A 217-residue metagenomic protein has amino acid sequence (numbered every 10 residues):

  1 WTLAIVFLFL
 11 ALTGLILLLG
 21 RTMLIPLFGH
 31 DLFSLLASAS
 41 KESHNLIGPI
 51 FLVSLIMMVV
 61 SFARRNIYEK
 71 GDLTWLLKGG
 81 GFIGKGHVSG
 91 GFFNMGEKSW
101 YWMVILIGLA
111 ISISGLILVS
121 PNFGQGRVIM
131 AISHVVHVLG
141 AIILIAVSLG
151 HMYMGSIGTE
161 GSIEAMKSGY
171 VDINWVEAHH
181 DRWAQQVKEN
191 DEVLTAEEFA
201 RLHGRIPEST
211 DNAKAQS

Functional and structural regions predicted by a protein language model:
W1-S217: Membrane-embedded alpha-helical bundles that constitute the cytochrome b-like, heme-associated redox core of multi-pass
